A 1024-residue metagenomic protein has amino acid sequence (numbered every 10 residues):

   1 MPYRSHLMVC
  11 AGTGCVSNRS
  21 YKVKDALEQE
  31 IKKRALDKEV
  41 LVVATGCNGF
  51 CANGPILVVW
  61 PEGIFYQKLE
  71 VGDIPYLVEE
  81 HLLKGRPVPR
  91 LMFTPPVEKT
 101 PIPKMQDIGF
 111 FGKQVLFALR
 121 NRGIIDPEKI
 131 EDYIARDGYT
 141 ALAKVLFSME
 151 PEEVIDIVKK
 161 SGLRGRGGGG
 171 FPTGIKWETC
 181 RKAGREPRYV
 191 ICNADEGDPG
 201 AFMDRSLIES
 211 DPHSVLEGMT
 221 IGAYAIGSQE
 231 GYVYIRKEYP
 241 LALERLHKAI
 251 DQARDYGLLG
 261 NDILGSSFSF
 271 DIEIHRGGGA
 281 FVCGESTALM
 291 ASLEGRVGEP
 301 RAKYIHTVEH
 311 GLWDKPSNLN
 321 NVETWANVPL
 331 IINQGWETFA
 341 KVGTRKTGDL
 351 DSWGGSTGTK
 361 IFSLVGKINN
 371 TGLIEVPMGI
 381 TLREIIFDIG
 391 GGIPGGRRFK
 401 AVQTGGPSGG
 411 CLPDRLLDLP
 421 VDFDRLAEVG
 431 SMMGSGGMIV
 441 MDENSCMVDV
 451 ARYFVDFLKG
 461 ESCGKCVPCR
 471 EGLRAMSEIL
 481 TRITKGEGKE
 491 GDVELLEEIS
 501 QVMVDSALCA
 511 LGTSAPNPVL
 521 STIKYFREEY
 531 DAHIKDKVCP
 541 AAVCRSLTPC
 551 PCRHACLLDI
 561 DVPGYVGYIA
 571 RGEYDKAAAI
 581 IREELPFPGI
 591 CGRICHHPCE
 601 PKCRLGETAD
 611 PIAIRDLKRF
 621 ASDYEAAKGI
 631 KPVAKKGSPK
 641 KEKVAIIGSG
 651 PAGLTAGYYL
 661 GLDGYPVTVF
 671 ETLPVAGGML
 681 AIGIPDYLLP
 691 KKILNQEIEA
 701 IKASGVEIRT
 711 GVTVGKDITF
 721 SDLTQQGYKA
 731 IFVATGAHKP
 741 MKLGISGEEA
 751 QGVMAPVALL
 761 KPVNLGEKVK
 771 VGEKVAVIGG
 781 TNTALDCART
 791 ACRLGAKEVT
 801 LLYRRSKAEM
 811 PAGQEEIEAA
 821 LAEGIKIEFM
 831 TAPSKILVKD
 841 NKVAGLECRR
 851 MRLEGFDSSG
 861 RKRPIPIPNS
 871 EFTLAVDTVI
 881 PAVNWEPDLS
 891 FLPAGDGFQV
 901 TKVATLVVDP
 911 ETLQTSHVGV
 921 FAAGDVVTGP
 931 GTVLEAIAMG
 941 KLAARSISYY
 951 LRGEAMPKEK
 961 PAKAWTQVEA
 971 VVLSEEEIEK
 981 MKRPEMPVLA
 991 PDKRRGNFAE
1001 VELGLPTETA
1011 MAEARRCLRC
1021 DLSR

Functional and structural regions predicted by a protein language model:
M1-H6, N18-V43, P61-R90, A141-V158 (+13 more regions): Ferredoxin-type iron-sulfur electron-transfer modules in oxidoreductases and energy-metabolism complexes
Q114, L243-M378: Hydrophobic alpha-helical positions that pack around
A621-G637, Q696-K716, P740-L794, V900-S916: Glycine-rich dinucleotide-binding loop and its adjacent helix/turn
K643-I647, N695-I745, K835-E847, E854-G855 (+2 more regions): Feature captures the FAD/FMN-dependent oxidoreductase FAD-binding
K643-T668, A784-C792: N-terminal Rossmann-like FAD-binding beta1-loop-alpha1 element of flavoenzymes
P666-I708, V763, A788-K835, A955-A970: Rossmann-like dinucleotide-binding cores of NAD(P)H-dependent redox enzymes
E749-E773, F856-P930, L934-E935, V971-E975: FAD-site-proximal beta/loop scaffold in flavoenzymes
C787, A923-P957: A conserved FAD-binding loop/helix module that cradles the flavin
